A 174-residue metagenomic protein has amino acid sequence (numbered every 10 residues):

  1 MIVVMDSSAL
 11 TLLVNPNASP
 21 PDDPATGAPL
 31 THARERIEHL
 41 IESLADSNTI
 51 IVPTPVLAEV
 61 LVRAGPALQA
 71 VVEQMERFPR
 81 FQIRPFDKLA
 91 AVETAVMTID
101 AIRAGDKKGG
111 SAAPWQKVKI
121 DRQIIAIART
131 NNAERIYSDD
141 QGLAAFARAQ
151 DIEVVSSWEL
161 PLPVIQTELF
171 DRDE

Functional and structural regions predicted by a protein language model:
M1-I2, N17, I125-E174: Acidic, PIN/NYN-like endoribonuclease modules and their adjacent C-terminal/linker elements
M1-V52, L61-E76, P163-E174: Short, well-structured N-terminal submotif of metal-dependent ribonuclease cores
M5, V52, P85, K119 (+1 more regions): Short beta-strand scaffold positions
A9-L10, V56, A90, Q123-I124 (+1 more regions): Alpha-helix capping/helix-boundary segments
S47-T49, R80-Q82, T130-R135: Short active-site oxyanion
I51, Q82-R84, V155: General small-molecule cofactor/ligand-binding pocket signal
F81-P114: Acidic catalytic patch
W115-Q123: Short basic/aromatic active-site micro-motif
